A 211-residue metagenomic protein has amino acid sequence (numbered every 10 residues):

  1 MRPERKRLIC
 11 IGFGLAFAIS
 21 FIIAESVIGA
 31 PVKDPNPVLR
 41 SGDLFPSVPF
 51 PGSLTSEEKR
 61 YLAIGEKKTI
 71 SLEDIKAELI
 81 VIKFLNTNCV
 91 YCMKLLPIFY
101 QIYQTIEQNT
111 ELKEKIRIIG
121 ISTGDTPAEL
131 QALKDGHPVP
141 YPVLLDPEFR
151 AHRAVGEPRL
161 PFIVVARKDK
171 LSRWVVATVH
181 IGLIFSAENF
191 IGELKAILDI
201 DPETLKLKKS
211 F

Functional and structural regions predicted by a protein language model:
R2-F13: Bacterial N-terminal signal peptides that target proteins for export
G12-I22: Bacterial N-terminal signal peptides
A24-G29: Boundary at the C-terminal end of the N-terminal hydrophobic targeting segment
P31-S71: N-terminal "domain-start" segment that seeds a small globular fold
I64-K94, F99: Short active-site neighborhood of thiol/selenol oxidoreductases, capturing the structured segment around
V81-I82, I118, I163: Hydrophobic beta-strand anchors of alpha/beta hydrolase catalytic cores
M93-H137, R150-H152: Structural microenvironment flanking redox-active thiols in thiol-disulfide oxidoreductases
D135-V139, P147-A196: Thiol/disulfide oxidoreductase modules built on the thioredoxin-like
